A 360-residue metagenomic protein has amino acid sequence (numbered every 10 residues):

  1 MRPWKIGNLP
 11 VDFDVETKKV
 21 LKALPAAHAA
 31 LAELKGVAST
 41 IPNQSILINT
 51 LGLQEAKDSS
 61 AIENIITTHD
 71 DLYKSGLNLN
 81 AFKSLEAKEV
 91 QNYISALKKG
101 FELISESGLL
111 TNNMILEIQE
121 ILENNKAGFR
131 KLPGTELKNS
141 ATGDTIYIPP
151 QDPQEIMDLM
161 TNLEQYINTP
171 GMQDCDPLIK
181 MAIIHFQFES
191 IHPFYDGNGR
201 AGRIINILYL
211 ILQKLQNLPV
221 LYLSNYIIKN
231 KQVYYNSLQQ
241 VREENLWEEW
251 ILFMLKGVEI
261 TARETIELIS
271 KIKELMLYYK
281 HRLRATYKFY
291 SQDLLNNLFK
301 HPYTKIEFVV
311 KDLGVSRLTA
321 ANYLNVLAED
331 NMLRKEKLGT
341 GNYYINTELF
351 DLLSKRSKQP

Functional and structural regions predicted by a protein language model:
M1-P360: FIC/Doc superfamily catalytic core
